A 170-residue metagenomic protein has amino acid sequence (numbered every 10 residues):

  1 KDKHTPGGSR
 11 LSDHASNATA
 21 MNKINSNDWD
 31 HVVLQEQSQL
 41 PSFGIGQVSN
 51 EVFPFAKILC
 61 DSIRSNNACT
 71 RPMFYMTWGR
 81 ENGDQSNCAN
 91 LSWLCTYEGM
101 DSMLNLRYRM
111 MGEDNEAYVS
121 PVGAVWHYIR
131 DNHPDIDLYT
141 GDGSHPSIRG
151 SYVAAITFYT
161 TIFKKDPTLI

Functional and structural regions predicted by a protein language model:
K1-H31: N-terminal carbohydrate-binding/catalytic regions of secreted carbohydrate-active enzymes
M21-I148, T160: Alpha-helical cap/lid subdomain in secreted, periplasmic, or secretory-pathway luminal O-acyl-processing enzymes
G143-L169: Extended, basic/helix-rich recognition subdomains
